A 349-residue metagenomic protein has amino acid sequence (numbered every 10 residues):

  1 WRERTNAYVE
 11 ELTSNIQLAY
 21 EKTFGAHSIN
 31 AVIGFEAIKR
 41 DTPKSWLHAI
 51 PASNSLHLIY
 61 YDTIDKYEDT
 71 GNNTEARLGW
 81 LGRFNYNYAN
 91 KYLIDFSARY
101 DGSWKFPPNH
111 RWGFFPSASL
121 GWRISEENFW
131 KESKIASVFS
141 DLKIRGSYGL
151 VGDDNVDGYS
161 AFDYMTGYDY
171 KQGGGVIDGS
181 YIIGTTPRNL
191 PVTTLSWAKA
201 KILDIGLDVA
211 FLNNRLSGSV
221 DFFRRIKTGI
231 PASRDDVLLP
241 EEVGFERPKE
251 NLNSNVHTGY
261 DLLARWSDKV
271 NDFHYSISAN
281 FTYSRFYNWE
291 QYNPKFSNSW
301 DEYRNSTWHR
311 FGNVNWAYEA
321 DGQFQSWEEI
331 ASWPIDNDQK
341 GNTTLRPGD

Functional and structural regions predicted by a protein language model:
W1-E319: Extracellular/periplasmic, surface-exposed regions of secreted and cell-surface proteins
S103, W316, Q323-W327, S332-D349: Extracytoplasmic gating/loop element in the C-terminal half of outer-membrane beta-barrel translocons and assembly
